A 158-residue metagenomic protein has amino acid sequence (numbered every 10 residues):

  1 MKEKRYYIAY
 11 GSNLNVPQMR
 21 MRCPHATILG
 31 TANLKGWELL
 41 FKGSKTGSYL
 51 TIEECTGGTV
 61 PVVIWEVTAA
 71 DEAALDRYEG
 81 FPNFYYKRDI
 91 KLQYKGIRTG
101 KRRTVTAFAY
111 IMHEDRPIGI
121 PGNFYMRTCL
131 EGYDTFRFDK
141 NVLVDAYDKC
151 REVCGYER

Functional and structural regions predicted by a protein language model:
M1-R158: Glycine-aromatic micro-motifs
